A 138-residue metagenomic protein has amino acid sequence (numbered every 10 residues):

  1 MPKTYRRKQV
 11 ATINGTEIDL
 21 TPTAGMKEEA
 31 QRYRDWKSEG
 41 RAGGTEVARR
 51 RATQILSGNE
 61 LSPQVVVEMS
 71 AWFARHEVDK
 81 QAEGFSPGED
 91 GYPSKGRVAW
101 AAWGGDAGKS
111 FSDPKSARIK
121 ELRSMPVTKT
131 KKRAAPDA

Functional and structural regions predicted by a protein language model:
P2-A138: Extended terminal accessory/targeting regions
